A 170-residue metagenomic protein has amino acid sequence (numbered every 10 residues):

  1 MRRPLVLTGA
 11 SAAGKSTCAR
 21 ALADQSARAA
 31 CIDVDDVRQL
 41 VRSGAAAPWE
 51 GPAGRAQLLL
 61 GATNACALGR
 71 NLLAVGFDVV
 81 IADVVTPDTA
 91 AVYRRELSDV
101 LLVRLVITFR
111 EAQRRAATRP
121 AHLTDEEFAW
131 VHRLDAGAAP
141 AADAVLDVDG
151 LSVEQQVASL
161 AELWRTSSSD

Functional and structural regions predicted by a protein language model:
M1-P4, F77: Pre-Walker A (Motif I) flank of P-loop NTPase domains
L7: Hydrophobic anchor at the beta1->P-loop junction of P-loop NTPases
A12: Walker A (P-loop) phosphate-binding loop of P-loop NTPases
K15: Conserved lysine of the Walker
R20-C66: Conserved substrate/cofactor phosphate-moiety recognition/catalytic segment in nucleotide-dependent phosphotransferases
Q57-L97: Glycine-rich phosphate-binding loop used to anchor ATP phosphates in small-molecule kinases, encompassing both
D83, L97-A116, L146: Conserved phosphate-donor/acceptor-positioning beta-strand/loop module used by diverse small-molecule
T118-D170: Small-molecule kinase domains that catalyze NTP-dependent phosphoryl transfer to phosphate-bearing small molecules
